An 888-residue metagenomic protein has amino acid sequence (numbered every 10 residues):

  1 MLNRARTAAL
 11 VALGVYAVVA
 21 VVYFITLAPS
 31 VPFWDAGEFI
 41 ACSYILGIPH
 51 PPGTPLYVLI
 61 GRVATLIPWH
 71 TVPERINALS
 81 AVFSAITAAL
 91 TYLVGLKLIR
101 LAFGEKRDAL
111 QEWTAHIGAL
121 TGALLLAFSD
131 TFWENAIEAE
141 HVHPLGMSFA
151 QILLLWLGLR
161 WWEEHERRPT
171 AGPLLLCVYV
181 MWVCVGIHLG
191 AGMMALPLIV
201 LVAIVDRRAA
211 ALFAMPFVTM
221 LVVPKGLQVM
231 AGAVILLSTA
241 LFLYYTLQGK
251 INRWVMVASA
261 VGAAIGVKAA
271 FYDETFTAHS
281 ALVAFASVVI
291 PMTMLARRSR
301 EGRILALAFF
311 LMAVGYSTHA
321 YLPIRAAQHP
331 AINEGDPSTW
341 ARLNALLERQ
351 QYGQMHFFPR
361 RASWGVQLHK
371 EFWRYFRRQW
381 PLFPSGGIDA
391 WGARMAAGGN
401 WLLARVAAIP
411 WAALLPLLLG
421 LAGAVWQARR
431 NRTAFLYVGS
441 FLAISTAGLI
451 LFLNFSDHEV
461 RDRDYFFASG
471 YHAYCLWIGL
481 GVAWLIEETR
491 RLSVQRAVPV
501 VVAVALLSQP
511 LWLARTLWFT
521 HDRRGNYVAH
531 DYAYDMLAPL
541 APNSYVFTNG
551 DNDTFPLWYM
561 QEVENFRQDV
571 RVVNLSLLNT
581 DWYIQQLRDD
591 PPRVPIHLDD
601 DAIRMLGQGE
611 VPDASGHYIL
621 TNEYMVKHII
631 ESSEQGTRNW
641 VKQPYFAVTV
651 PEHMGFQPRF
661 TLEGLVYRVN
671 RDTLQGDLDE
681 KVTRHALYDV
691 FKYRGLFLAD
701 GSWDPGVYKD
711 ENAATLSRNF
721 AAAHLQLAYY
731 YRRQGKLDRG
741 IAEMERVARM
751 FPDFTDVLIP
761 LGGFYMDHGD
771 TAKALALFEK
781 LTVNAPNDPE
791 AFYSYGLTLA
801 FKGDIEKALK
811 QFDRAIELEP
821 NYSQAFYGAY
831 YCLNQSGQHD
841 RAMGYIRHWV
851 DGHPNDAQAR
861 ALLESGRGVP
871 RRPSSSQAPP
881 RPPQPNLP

Functional and structural regions predicted by a protein language model:
L13, A78-D108, A150-L157, L418-G423: Transmembrane-helix motifs of polytopic, lipid-linked glycan transferases
L27-F39, P49-I60, E74, V142 (+2 more regions): Extracytoplasmic catalytic/substrate-binding loops of multi-pass membrane glycan-assembly enzymes
P55, L59, I67-A89, L93-V94 (+8 more regions): Loop-to-helix entry region of an early transmembrane alpha helix in multi-pass inner-membrane enzymes
G104, F132, I137-S148, R160-L176 (+6 more regions): ER/secretory pathway lumenal C-terminal domains and tails of membrane proteins involved in glycoprotein biogenesis
A119-A127, M181, V185: Short helix- or helix-capping micro-motifs that position conserved polar/aromatic residues at function-defining sites
H724-L727, Y731, E743, L758-Y765 (+5 more regions): TPR/Sel1-like alpha-solenoid repeat signature
R733, D767-H768, F801-K802, Q835 (+1 more regions): Register position in tetratricopeptide repeats
E817, Y830-A857: TPR/TPR-like (Sel1-like) alpha-helical repeat modules
